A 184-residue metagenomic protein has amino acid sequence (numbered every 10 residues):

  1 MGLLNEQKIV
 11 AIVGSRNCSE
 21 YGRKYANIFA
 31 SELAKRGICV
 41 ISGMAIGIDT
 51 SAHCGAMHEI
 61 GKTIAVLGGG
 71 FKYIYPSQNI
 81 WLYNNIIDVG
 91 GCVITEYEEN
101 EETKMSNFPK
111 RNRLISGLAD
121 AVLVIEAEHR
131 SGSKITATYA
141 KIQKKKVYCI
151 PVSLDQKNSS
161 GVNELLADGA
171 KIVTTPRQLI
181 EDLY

Functional and structural regions predicted by a protein language model:
M1-Y184: Glycine-biased, small-residue-rich flexible motifs in mid-sequence functional cores and linkers
